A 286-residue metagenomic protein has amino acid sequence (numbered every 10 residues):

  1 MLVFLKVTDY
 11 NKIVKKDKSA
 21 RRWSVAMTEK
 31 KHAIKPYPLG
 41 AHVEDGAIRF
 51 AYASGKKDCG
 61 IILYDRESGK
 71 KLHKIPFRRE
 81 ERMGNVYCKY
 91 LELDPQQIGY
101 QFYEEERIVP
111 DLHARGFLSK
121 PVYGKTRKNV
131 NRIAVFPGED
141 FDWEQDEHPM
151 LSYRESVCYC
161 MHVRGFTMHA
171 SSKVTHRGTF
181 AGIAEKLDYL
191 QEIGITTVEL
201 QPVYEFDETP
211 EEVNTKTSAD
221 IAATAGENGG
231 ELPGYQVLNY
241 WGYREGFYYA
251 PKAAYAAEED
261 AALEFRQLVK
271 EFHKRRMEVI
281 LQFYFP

Functional and structural regions predicted by a protein language model:
V3-K18, W23: Short, positively charged and aromatic/hydrophobic N-terminal segments
N11, R21-A47, K71-K74, R79-H162 (+2 more regions): The feature marks proteins involved in alpha-glucan
Y52, M161, L190, L200 (+1 more regions): Conserved, mostly hydrophobic/aromatic
A53-C59: Short proline/glycine-enriched turn/loop motifs at strand-loop junctions of beta-rich domains
E155, G194-T196, R275-M277: Short, well-ordered coil/turn segments that N-cap beta-strands
V157-Y159, V198-L200, V279-L281: Hydrophobic faces of well-ordered beta-strands that scaffold small-molecule active sites in alpha/beta enzyme cores
V174, T179, P210-K274: Aromatic- and acidic-residue-enriched carbohydrate-binding clefts of CAZyme catalytic domains
E185-V203: Catalytic domains of carbohydrate-active enzymes, especially glycoside hydrolases
